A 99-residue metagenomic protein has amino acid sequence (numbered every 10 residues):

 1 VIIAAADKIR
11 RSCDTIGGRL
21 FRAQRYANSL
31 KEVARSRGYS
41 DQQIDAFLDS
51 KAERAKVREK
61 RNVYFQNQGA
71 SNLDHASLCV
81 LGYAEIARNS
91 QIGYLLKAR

Functional and structural regions predicted by a protein language model:
V1, F21, R25-N28: Conserved glycine-rich, hydrophobic/aromatic-active-site segments that form phosphate/pyrophosphate or metal-binding
V1-G18: Immediate post-signal-peptide N-terminus of mature secreted/exported proteins
R11, F21-R22, R35: Generic signature of mature, soluble extracytoplasmic domains
G18-L20, Y39: Mid-length scaffold segments of soluble, non-membrane domains
R25-R99: Compact alpha-helical subdomains of small soluble proteins
